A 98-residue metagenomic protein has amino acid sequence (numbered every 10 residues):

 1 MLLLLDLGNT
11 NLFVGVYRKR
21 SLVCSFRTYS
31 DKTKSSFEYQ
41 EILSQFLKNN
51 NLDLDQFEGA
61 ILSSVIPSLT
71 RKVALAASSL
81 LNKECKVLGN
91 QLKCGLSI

Functional and structural regions predicted by a protein language model:
M1-L2, G59: Residue-level preference for the first positions of well-ordered beta-strands
L2-L43: Short glycine-rich, Thr/Ser-proximal phosphate-binding strand/loop in the N-terminal lobe of ATP-dependent enzymes
R18, Q45, L75, S79: Short, well-ordered alpha-helices that flank and scaffold nucleotide-derived cofactor binding pockets
V23, S44-K48, L80-N82: Short, low-complexity, polar/charged sequence segments that are solvent-exposed and flexible
Y39-D55: A short, N-terminal amphipathic alpha-helix
N50-I98: Short beta-strand-loop/turn "lid" adjacent to the catalytic site in phosphate-handling enzymes
